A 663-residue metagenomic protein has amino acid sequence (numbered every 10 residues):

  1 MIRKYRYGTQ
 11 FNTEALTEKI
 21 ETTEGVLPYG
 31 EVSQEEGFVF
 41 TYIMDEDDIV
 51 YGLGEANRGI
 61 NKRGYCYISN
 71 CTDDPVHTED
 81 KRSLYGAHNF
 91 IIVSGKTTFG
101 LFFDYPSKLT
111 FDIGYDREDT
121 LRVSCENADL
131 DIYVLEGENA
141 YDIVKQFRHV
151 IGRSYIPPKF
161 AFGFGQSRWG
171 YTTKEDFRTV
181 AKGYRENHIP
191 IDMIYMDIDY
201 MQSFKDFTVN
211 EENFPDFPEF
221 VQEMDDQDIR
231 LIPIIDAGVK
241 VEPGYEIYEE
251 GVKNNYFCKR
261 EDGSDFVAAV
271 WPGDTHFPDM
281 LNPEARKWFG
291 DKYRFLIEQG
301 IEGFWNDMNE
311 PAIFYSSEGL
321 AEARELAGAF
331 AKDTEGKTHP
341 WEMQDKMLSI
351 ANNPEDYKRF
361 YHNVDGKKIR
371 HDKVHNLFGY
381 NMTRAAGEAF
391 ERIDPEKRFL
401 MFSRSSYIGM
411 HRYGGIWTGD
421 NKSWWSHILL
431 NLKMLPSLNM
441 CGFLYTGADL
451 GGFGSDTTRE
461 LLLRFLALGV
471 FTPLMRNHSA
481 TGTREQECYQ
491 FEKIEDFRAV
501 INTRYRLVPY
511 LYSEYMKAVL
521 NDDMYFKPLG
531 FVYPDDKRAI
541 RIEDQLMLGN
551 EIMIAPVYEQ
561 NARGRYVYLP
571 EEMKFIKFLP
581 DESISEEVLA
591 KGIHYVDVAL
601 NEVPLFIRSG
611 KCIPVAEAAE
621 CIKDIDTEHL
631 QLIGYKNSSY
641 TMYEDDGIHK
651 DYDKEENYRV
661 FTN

Functional and structural regions predicted by a protein language model:
M1-P158, R168-G170, K174, A181-E186 (+4 more regions): Catalytic and substrate-binding clefts that recognize carbohydrates or anionic sugar/phosphate headgroups
F38, R63, V76-T78, L377-F378 (+6 more regions): Catalytic core of carbohydrate-active enzymes
Y42-M44, L53-E55, S94, F102-Y105 (+13 more regions): Glycine-rich, histidine-containing beta strand-loop boundary motifs that form or position
Y67-S69, L84-A87, R178, R286 (+3 more regions): Short, hydrophobic/amphipathic alpha-helical packing segments that form internal helix faces or helix-helix interfaces
Y85-N89, K96-T98, P106-K108, D129 (+10 more regions): Extracellular structured ligand-interaction cores
I92-T97, R260-D262, P570-E571, P580: Short acidic-glycine loop/turn motifs at beta-strand connectors
V150-S167, S264-F277: N-terminal small/glycine-rich loop or linker at the start of catalytic domains across soluble metabolic enzymes
P190-F497, V532-Y533, E586: Aromatic- and carboxylate-enriched substrate-binding clefts and catalytic-loop regions of carbohydrate-active enzymes
